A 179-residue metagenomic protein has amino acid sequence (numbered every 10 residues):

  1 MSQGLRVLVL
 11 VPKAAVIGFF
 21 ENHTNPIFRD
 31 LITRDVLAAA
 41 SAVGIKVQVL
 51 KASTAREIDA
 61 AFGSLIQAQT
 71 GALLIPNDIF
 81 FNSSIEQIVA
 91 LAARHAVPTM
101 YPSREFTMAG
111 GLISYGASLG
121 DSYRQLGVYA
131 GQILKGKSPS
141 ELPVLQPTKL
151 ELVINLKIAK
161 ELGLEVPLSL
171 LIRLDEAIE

Functional and structural regions predicted by a protein language model:
M1-E179: Short hydrophobic alpha-helices and adjacent helix-cap/hinge residues
